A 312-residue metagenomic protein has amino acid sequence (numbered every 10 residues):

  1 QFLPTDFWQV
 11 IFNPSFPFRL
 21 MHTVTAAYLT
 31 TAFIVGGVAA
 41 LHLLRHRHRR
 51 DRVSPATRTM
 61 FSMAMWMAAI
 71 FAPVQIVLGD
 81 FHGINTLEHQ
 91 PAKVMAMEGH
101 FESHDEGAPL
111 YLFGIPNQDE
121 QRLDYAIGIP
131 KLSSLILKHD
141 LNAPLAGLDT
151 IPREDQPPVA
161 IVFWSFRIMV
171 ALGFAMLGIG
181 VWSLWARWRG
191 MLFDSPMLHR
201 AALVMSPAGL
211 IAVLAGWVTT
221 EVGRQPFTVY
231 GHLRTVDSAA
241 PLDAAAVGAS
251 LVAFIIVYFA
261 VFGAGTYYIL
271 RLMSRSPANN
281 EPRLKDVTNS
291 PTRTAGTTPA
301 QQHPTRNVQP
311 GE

Functional and structural regions predicted by a protein language model:
Q1, A215-R234: Juxtamembrane non-transmembrane "cap" segments at the membrane-aqueous interface of multi-pass membrane proteins
T5-I11, Q156, T228-A249: Short, membrane-exposed interhelical loops at transmembrane-helix boundaries
I11, P17-E88: Internal alpha-helical transmembrane segments
F12-L29, N117-F174, L251: Individual transmembrane alpha-helix segments
F18-R19, T86-H104, S238-F259: Membrane-interface transmembrane-helix boundary segments in multi-pass integral membrane proteins
G37-F61, F81-T86, D155, V181-A201 (+1 more regions): Juxtamembrane membrane-water interface segments of multi-pass membrane proteins, especially cytoplasmic-side
M67-I136: Aromatic-rich transmembrane-lumenal/periplasmic boundary elements in polytopic membrane proteins
P158-W217, G248-L272: C-terminal substrate/ligand-recognition segments
